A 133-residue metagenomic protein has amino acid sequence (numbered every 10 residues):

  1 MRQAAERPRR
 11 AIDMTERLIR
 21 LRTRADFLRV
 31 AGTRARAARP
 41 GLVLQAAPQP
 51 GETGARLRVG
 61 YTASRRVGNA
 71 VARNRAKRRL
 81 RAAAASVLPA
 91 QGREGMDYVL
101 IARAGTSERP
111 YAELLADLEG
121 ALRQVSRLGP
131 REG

Functional and structural regions predicted by a protein language model:
M1-G133: Positively charged, solvent-exposed patches that mediate nucleic-acid binding
